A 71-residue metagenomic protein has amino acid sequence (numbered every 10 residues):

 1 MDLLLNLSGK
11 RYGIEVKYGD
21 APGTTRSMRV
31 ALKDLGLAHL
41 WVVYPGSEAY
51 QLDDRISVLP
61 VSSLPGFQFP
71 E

Functional and structural regions predicted by a protein language model:
M1-E71: A cross-kingdom feature that marks ATP-driven nucleic-acid transaction machinery
